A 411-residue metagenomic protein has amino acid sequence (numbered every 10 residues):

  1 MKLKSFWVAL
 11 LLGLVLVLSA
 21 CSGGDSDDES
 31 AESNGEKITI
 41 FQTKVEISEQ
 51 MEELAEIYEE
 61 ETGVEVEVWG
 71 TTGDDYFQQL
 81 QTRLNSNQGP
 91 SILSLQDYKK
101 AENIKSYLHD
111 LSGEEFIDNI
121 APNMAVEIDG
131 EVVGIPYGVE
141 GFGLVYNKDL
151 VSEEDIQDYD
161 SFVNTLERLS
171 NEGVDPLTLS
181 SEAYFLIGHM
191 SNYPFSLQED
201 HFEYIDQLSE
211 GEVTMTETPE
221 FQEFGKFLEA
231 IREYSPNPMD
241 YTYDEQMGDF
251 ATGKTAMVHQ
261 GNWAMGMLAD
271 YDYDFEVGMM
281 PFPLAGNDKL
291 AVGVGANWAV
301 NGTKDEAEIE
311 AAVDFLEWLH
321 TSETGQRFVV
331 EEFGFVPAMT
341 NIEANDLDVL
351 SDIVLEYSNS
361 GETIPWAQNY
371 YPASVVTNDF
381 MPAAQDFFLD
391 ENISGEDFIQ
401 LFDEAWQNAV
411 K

Functional and structural regions predicted by a protein language model:
C21-K100, G286, A307, A311 (+2 more regions): Conserved N-terminal structural module of periplasmic/extracytoplasmic solute-binding proteins
E56-I57, E61, E65, G130-V132 (+1 more regions): Extracytoplasmic/periplasmic substrate-recognition and gating elements
I57-I120, V133, K148-D149, E154-Q157 (+3 more regions): Extracytoplasmic "Venus flytrap"/periplasmic binding protein-like
E65, E362-K411: Conserved C-terminal helix/tail region of periplasmic/extracytoplasmic solute-binding proteins
P90-S91, E115-D149, D175-L179, P283 (+2 more regions): A structural signal for short loop-to-beta-strand junctions that line the ligand-binding cleft of periplasmic/secreted
Q96-G143, E154-Q157, S161-T165, E172 (+2 more regions): Hinge/lid segment of periplasmic solute-binding proteins
V133-Y137, F142, V163-V213, T255: Extracytoplasmic/periplasmic solute-binding protein
E210-M239: Glycine-centered hinge/linker elements that transmit conformational signals in sensory and ligand-binding systems
